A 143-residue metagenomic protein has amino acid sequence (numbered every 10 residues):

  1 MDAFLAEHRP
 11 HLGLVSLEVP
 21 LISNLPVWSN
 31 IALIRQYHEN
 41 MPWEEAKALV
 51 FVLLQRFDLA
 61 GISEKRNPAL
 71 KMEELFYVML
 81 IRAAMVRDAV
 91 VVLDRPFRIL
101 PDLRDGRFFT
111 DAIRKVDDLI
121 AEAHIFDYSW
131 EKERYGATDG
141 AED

Functional and structural regions predicted by a protein language model:
M1-G13: ABC ATPase NBD coupling module
H11-L21, L25, P96-F97: ABC ATPase nucleotide-binding domain signature
E18, S23-M41, E45, L49 (+1 more regions): Q-loop/switch helix immediately C-terminal to the Walker
L53-M72: Conserved ABC nucleotide-binding domain
L70, A84-M85: ABC ATPase signature
L80: Hydrophobic anchor residue at the start of the ABC signature
V86-V90, R98-R134: Conserved catalytic loops of ABC-family nucleotide-binding domains
G136-D143: A short helix-turn-beta junction within AAA+ P-loop NTPase domains corresponding to the substrate/partner-engaging
